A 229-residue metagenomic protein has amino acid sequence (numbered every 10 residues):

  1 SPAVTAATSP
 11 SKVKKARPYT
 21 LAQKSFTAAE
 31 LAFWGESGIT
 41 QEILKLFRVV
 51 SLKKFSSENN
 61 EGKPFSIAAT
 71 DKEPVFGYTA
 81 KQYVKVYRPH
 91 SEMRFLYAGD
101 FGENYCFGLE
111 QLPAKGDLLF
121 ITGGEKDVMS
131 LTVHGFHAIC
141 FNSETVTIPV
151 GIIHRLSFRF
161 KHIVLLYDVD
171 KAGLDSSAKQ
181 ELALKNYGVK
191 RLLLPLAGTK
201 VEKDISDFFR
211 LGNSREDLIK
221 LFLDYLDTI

Functional and structural regions predicted by a protein language model:
P2-K81, E103, L109-D117, K185-Y187 (+1 more regions): TOPRIM metal-binding catalytic domain and adjacent DNA-binding surface shared by DnaG-type primases
S11-A16, Y87, M93, K190: Short, intrinsically disordered low-complexity segments
K15, Q23, A28, F33-E36 (+7 more regions): Generic structural signal for short, flexible, solvent-exposed coil/loop and linker residues
T27, T40, G108-L109, P149 (+2 more regions): Helix N-terminus capping/helix-initiation residues
L31-Q41, L46, E92-L96, I148 (+3 more regions): Broad hydrophobic/π-residue packing in well-ordered secondary structure
E42, D100, K200-K203: Residue-level signal for pocket-adjacent positions within structured domains
F55-F160, S177: Phosphate-handling DNA/RNA-contact segment within nucleic-acid enzymes
A114-L119, E125-I229: TOPRIM fold recognition
